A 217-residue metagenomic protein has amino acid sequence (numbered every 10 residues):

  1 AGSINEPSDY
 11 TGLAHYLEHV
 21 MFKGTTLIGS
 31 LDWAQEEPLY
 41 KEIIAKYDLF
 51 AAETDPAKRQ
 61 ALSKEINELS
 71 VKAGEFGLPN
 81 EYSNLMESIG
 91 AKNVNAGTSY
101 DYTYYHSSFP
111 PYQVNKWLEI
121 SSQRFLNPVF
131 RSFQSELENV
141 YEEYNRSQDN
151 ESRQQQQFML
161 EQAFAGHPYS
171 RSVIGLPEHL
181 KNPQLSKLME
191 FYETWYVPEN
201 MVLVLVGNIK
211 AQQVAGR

Functional and structural regions predicted by a protein language model:
A1-L39: Active/ligand-binding-proximal structured segments within catalytic/core domains that scaffold catalytic residues
D32-R217: Charge-rich, well-structured scaffold segments of protease-associated domains
